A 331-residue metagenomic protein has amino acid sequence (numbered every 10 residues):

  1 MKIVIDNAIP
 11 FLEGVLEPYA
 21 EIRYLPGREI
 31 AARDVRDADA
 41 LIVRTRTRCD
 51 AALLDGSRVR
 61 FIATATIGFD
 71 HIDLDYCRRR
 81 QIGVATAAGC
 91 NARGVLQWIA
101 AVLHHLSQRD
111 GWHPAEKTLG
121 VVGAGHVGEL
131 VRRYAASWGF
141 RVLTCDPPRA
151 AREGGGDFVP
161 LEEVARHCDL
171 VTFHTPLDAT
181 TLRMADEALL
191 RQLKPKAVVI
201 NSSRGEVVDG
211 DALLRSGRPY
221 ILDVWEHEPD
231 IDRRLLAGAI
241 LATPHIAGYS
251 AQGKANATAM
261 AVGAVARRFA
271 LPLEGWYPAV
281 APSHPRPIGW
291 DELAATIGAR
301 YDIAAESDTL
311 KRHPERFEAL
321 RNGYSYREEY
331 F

Functional and structural regions predicted by a protein language model:
M1-A38: N-terminal glycine-/charge-rich "phosphate-binding" loop or analogous flexible N-terminal tail
P10, S137-G154: NAD(P)-binding Rossmann-fold cofactor-contacting core
D39-W112: Phosphate/diphosphate ligand-binding glycine-rich loop within oxidoreductases
R48-A52, R149-R234: Rossmann-like adenosine-cofactor binding region
G56-R60, R80-I82, F140, P195-A197 (+1 more regions): A short helix->loop->beta-strand "cap" motif at the edges of active sites that frequently abuts
L96, A115-A136: Glycine-rich adenosine-cofactor-binding loop
L96-W112, A136-F140, A239, T258-R268: Oxidoreductase and adenylate-handling cofactor-binding alpha/beta cores
K196, S202-F331: Rossmann-like dinucleotide-binding domain for NAD(H)/NADP(H)
